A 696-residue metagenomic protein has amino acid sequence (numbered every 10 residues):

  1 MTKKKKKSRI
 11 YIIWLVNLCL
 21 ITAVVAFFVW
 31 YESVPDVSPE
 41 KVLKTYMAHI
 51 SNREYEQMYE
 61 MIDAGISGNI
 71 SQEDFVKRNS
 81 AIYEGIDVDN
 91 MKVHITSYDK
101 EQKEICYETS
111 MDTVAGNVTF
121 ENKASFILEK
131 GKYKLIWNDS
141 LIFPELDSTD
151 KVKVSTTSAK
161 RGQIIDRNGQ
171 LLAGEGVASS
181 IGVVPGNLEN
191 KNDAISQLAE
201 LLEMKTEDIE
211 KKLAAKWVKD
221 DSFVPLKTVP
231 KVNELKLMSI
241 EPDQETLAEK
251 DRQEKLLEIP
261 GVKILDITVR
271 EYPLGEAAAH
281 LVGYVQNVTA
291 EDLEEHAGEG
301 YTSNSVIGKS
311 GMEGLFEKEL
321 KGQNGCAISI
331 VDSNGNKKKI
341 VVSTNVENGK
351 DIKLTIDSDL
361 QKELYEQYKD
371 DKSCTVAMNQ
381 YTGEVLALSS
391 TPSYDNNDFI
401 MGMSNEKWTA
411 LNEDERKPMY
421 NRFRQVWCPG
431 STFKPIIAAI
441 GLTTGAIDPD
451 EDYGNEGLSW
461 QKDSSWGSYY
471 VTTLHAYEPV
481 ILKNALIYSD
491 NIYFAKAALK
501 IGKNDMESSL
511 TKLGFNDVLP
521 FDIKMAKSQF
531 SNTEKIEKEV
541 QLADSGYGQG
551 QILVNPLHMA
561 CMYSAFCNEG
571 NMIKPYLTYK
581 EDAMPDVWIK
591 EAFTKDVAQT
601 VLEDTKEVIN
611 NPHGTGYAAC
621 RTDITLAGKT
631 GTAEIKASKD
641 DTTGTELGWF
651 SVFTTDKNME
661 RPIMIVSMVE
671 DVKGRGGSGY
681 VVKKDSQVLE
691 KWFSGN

Functional and structural regions predicted by a protein language model:
K6-A48, N52: Short, low-complexity N-terminal intrinsically disordered segments enriched in polar/charged residues
W30-S33, K44-T45, M61-I66, S110-D112 (+14 more regions): Second-shell loop/turn segments in exported
V34, K41, T45, E56-E104: Short solvent-exposed beta->alpha transition segments
V37-K41, H49-E56, G65-E73, A159 (+15 more regions): Soluble non-cytosolic domains of exported or imported proteins
E40-A48, E56-E60, E73, K77 (+22 more regions): Solvent-exposed, polar/charged alpha-helical surfaces in well-ordered, non-transmembrane soluble domains, broadly
R78-C374, S389, Y394-P418, V426: Extracytoplasmic/periplasmic proteins that interact with beta-lactams or build/remodel peptidoglycan
D89-H94, D99-Y107, V224-P260, I264-H280 (+5 more regions): Conserved SxxK-family serine transpeptidase/carboxypeptidase catalytic domain of penicillin-binding proteins
V331-V341, Q380-S431, I436-S667, G677: Beta-lactam-recognizing serine transpeptidase/beta-lactamase-like catalytic domain environment
